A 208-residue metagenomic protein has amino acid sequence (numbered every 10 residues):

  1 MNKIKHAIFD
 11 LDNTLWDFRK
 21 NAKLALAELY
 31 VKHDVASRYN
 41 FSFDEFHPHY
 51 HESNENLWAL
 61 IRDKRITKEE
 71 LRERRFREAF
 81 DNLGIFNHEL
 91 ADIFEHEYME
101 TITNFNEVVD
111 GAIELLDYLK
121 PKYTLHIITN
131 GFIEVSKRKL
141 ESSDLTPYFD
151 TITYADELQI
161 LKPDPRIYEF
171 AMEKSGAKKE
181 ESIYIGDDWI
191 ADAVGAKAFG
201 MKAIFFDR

Functional and structural regions predicted by a protein language model:
M1-N2, P121-Y123, K174-E181: Glycine-rich phosphate-binding loop signature in dinucleotide/nucleotide-binding domains
N2-V109: N-terminal helical cap/lid subdomain that shapes the substrate entry/recognition surface in HAD-like hydrolases
H88-E89, P147-T151, K179-I183: Short acidic capping loops at alpha-helix termini that bridge into adjacent secondary structure
I93-E107, A112-S143, F149-A155, L161: Substrate-recognition element of Asp-dependent hydrolases with the DxDx(T/V) motif
P163-K174: Short loop-to-alpha-helix "cap/lid" segments that border enzyme active sites across diverse enzyme classes
K179, I183-R208: Acidic, Mg2+-coordinating phosphoryl-transfer loop and its flanking beta/alpha structural elements, shared across
